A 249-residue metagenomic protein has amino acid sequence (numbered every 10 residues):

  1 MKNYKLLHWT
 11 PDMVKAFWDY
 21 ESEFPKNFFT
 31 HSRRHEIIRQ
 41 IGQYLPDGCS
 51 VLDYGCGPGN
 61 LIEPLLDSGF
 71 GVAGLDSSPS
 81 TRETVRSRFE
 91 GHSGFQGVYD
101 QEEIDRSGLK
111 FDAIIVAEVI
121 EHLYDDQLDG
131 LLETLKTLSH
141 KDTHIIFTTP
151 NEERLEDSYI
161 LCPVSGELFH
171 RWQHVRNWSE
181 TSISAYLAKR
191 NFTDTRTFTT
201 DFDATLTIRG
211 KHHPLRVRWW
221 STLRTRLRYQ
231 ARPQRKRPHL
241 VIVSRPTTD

Functional and structural regions predicted by a protein language model:
M1-L109, A113-A117, D126-E133, F147 (+2 more regions): Conserved N-terminal segment of class I S-adenosyl-L-methionine
L123-Y124, S139-K141: Helix-to-beta-strand junctions that scaffold the AdoMet/dcAdoMet cofactor pocket in Class I SAM-dependent enzymes
Y124, L155-E156, T205: Glycine/Thr-rich phosphate-binding loops of Rossmann-like dinucleotide-binding domains
I146-E167: Conserved class I S-adenosyl-L-methionine
I160-P163, T195-D249: A C-terminal cap/extension of S-adenosyl-L-methionine-dependent methyltransferases that defines the acceptor-substrate
G166-T181: Acceptor-substrate binding/catalytic loop of class I
I183-F198: A SAM-dependent methyltransferase catalytic signature shared across enzymes that methylate proteins
